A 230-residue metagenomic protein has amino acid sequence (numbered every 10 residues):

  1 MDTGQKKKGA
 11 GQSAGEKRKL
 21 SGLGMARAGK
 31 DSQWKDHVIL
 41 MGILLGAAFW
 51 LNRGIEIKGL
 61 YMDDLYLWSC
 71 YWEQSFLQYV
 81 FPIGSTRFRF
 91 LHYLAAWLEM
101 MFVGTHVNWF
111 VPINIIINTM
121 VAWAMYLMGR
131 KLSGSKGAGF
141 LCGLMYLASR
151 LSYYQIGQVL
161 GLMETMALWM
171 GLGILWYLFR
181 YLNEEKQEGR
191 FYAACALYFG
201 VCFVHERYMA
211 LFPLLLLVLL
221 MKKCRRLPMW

Functional and structural regions predicted by a protein language model:
M1-W50: Start-transfer (signal-anchor) and selected internal transmembrane alpha helices of multi-pass inner/ER membrane
F81-G104: Short hydrophobic/aromatic helix or loop-helix immediately within or flanking a transmembrane segment in polytopic
V103-W123, G143, G157: Loop-to-helix entry region of an early transmembrane alpha helix in multi-pass inner-membrane enzymes
P112-S133, G173-Y177: Transmembrane-helix motifs of polytopic, lipid-linked glycan transferases
M125-L151, L168-W169: Transmembrane-helix signature of polytopic, membrane-embedded enzymes that assemble or transfer cell-envelope glycans
M166, G171-F191, V201: Membrane-interface transmembrane helices that cradle and orient dolichyl/undecaprenyl
G189-H205, F212-L217: Membrane-interface alpha helices of multi-pass inner-membrane proteins
A210-W230: Perimembrane helix-loop-helix junctions
